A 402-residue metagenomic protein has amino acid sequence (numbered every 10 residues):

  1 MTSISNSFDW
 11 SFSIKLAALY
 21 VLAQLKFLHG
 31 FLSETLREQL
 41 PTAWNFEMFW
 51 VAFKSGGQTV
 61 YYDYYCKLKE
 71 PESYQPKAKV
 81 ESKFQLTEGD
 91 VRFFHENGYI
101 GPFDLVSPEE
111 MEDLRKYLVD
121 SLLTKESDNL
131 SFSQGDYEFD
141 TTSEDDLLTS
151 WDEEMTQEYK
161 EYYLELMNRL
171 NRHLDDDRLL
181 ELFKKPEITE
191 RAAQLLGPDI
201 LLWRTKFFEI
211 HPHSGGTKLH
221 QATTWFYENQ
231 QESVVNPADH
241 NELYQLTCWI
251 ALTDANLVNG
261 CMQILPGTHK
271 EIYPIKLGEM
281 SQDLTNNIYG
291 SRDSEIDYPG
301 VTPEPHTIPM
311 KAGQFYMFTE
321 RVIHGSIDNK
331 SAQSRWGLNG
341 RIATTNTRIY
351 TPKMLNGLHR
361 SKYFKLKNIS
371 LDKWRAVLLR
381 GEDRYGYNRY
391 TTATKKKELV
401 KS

Functional and structural regions predicted by a protein language model:
T2-E96, F103-L219, T223-Q231: Non-heme Fe(II)-dependent double-stranded beta-helix
T2-L22, Y62-K79, T124, D128 (+3 more regions): Non-heme Fe(II)/2-oxoglutarate
D175-E181, V234-D239, S294-H306, G325-I327: Active-site rim elements
L195, E228-L257, P309-A312, M317 (+1 more regions): Short, conserved beta-strand element in jelly-roll/cupin
K206-E209, Q221-T223, L246, I250-D254 (+1 more regions): Short, structured patches in soluble enzyme cores that scaffold and shape functional sites
S214-Q221, E228-Q231, V258-G267, Y273-L277 (+1 more regions): A short secondary-structure junction signal
Q221-S233, E279, N287-T302, W336 (+1 more regions): Short, surface-exposed loop/helix-turn segments at secondary-structure junctions that function as lids/hinges flanking
E242-Q245, A255-I323: Double-stranded beta-helix
